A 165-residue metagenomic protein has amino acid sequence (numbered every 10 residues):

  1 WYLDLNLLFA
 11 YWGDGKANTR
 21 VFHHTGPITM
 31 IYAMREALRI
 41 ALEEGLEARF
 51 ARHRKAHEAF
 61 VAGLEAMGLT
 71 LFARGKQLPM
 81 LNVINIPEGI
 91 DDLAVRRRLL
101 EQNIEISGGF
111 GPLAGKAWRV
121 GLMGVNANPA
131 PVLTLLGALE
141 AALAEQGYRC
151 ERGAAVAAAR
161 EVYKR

Functional and structural regions predicted by a protein language model:
W1-A62, A66, K164-R165: Active-site C-terminal subdomain of aminotransferase-like
A41, L81-V83, R119-G124: Short glycine-rich or small-residue beta-strand-to-loop segments that form or flank ligand, phosphate, metal/Fe-S
G45-R52, G68-G75, G109-G111, Q146-A157: Flexible, glycine/charged-enriched surface loops at secondary-structure junctions
T70-E101: Conserved PLP-binding catalytic core of the aspartate aminotransferase-like
L99-S107, E140-L143: A common structural junction motif
Q102-R119: Conserved PLP cofactor-binding pocket of PLP-dependent enzymes
K116-R165: PLP-dependent enzyme catalytic core of the Aspartate aminotransferase-like
